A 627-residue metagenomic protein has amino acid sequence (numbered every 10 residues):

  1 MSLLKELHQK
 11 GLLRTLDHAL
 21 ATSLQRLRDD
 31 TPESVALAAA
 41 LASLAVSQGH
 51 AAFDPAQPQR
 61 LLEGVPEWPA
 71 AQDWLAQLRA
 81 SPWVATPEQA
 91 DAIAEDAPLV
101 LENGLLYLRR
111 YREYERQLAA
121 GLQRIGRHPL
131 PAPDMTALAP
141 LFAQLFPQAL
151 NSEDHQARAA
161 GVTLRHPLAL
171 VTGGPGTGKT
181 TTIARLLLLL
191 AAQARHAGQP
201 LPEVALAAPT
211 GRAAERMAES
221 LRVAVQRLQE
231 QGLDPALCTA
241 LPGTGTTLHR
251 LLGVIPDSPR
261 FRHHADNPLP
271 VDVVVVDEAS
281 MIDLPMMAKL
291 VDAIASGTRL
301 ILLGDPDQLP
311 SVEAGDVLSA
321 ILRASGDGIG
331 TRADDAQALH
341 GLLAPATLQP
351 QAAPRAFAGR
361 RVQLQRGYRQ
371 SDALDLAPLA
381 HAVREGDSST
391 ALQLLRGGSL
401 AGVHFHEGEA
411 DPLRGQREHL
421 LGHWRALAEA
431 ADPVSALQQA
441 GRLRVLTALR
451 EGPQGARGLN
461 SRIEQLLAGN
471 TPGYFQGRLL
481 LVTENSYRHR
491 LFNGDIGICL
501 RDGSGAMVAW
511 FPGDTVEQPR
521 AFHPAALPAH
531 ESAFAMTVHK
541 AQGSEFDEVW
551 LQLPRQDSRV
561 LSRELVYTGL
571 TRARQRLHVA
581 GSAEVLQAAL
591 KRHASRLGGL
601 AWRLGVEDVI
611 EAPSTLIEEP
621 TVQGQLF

Functional and structural regions predicted by a protein language model:
S2-P133, S280: N-terminal accessory nucleic-acid engagement/regulatory domains that precede and modulate ATP-driven motor cores
P58, L118, T210, T247 (+8 more regions): Residue-level signature of catalytic and energy-coupling elements of molecular machines, predominantly ATP/GTP-dependent
V100-G174, T181, L189-L190: Pre-Walker A segment
R158-A160, H166-L394: ASCE P-loop NTPase helicase motor core
L206, L302, V445-T447, L551 (+1 more regions): Structural beta-sheet core signal
A295, G473-Q476, F492, A541: Residue-level recognition of short, solvent-exposed, well-ordered loop/turn junctions that link secondary-structure
D307-L480, S486-H489: Conserved helicase motor core of P-loop NTPases
V482, D495-F627: C-terminal accessory regions
